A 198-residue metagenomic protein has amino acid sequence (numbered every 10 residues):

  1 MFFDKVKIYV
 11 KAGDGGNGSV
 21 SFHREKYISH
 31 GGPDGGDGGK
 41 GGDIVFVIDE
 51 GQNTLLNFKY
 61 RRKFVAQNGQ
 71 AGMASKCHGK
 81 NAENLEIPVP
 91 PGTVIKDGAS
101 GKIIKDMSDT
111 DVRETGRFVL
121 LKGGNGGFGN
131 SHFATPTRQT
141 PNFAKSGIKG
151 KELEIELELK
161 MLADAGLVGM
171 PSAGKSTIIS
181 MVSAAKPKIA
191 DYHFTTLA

Functional and structural regions predicted by a protein language model:
M1-A173, M181-K188, A198: Conserved P-loop NTPase architecture
H193-T196: P-loop/Walker A NTP-binding module and the surrounding RecA-like catalytic core of P-loop NTPases
